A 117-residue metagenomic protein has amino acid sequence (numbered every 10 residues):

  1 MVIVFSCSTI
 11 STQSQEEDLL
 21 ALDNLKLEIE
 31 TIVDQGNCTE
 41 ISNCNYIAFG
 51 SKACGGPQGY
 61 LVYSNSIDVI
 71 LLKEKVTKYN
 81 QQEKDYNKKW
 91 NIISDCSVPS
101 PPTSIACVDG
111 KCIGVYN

Functional and structural regions predicted by a protein language model:
I3-S6: C-terminal motif of bacterial Sec signal peptides marking the signal peptidase cleavage site
S8-S11: Bacterial signal peptide processing site
Q13-T31, E83: Short, charged low-complexity linear segments at domain edges
L20, L72-S97: Short cationic/low-complexity microdomains
L25-G59: Post-signal-peptide N-terminal segment of Sec-exported extracytoplasmic proteins
I47-K84: Mature extracytoplasmic domains of secretory-pathway proteins
N87-N117: Short flanking/linker segments adjacent to small metal-binding domains or redox-active Cys/His motifs
